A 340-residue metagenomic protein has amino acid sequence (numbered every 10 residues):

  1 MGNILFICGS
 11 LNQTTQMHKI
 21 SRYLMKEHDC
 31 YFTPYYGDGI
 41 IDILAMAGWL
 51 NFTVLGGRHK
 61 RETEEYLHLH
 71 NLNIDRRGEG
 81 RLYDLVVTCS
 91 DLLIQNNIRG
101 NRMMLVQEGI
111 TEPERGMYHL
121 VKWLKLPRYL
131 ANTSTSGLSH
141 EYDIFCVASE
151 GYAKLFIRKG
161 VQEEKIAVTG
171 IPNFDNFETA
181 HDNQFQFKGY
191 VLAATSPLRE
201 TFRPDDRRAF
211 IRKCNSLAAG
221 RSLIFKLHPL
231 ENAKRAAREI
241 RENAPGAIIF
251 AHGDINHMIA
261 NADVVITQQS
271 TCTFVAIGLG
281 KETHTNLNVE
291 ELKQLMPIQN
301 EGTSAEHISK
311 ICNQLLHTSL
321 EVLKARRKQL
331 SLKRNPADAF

Functional and structural regions predicted by a protein language model:
M1-I4, G100, F185-V191: A short, charged/proline- and glycine-enriched loop that marks the coil->beta-strand transition at the N-terminal
L5-E178: Active-site and donor-binding regions of nucleotide-sugar-utilizing enzymes
L11-T14, L93-Q95, I110-E112, P197-D205 (+2 more regions): Short acidic, S/G/P-rich loop/turn micro-motifs used as interaction or catalytic elements
Q16-M17, R22-Y23, P172-E239: Conserved catalytic-core segment of nucleotide-activated headgroup transferases in glycan assembly
T88-L93, E150-A153, E231, S270-T271 (+1 more regions): Short, polar loop motifs at secondary-structure junctions
M104, H252-P297: A donor-sugar binding/catalytic signature common to diverse glycosyltransferases and related nucleotide-sugar
Y142, L295-F340: Leloir-type glycosyltransferase catalytic cores
A237-A251: Nucleotide-activated donor-binding/catalytic signature segment of Leloir-type glycosyltransferases, i.e., the conserved
